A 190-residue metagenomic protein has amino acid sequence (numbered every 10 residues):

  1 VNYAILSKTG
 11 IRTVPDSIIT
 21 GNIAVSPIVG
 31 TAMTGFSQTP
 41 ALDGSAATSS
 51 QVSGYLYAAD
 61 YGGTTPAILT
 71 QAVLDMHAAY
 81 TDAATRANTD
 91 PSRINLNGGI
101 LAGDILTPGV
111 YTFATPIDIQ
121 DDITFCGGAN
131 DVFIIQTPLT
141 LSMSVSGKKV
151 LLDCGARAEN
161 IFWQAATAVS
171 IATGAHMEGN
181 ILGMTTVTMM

Functional and structural regions predicted by a protein language model:
V1-M190: Solvent-exposed adhesion/ligand-recognition segments of exported proteins
